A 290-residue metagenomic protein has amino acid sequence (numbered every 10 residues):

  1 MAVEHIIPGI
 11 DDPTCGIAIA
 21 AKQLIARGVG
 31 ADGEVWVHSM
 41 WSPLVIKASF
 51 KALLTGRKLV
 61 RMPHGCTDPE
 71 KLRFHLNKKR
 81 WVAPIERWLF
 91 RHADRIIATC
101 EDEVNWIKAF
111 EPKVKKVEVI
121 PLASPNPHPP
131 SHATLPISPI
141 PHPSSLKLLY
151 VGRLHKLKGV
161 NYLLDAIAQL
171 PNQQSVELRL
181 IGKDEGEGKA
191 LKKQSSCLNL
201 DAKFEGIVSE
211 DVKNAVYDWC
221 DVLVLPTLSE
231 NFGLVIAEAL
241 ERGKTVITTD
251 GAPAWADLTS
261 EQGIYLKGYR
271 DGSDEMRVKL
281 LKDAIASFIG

Functional and structural regions predicted by a protein language model:
I19, L146, Y150-Q169: A conserved mid-protein helix/loop that constitutes part of the nucleotide-sugar donor-binding site
K79-R95: Membrane-proximal helix-turn-helix segments that form the acceptor-binding/catalytic region of lipid-linked
F90, I207-V208, A215-C220: Short alpha-helical donor nucleotide-sugar binding micro-motif in glycosyltransferases
R91-K116, N126-P129: A short, active-site helix/loop in glycosyltransferases that binds the activated sugar's phosphate group
K189-V208: Nucleotide-activated donor-binding/catalytic signature segment of Leloir-type glycosyltransferases, i.e., the conserved
L228: Aromatic "clamp/platform" in nucleotide-sugar-dependent glycosyltransferases that forms part of the donor/acceptor
T245-T248, A254-W255: Short hydrophobic beta-strand element within catalytic cores of glycosyltransferases and related nucleotide-activated
W255-S287: Change "using UDP/GDP/dTDP sugars" to "using nucleotide sugars
